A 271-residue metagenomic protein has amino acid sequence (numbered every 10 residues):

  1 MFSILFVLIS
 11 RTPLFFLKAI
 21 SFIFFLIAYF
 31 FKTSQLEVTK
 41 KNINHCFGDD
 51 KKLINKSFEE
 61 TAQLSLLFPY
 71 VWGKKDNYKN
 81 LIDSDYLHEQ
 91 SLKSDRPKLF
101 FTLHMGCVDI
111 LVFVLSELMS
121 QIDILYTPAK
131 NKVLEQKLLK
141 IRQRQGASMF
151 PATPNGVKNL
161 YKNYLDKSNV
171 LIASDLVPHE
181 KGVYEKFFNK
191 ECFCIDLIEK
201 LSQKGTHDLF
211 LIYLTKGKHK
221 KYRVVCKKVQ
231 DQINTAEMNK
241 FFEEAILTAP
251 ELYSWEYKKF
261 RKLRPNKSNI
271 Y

Functional and structural regions predicted by a protein language model:
M1-T102, L139, R144-G146: Membrane-anchoring hydrophobic helices of lipid-metabolizing enzymes
I4, V38, I110, K137 (+2 more regions): Short Gly/charged-rich anion-binding patches and loops
V7, N42, V114, K140 (+2 more regions): Generic structural signal for isolated residues within well-ordered alpha-helices
L8-P13, G106-V112, L160-A173: Short, composition-biased local secondary-structure segments
K52-N55, L92-P97, E117, P154-Y271: Non-catalytic C-terminal accessory region of glycerolipid acyltransferases and related lyso-lipid remodeling enzymes
K75-I82, G146-P151, F187-N189, D231-Q232: Short, flexible loop segments at the rims of nucleotide/cofactor-binding pockets, characterized by
R96-P154, E180-K186, K190-C192: Catalytic core of membrane glycerolipid acyltransferases/transacylases, capturing the structured, soluble-facing
